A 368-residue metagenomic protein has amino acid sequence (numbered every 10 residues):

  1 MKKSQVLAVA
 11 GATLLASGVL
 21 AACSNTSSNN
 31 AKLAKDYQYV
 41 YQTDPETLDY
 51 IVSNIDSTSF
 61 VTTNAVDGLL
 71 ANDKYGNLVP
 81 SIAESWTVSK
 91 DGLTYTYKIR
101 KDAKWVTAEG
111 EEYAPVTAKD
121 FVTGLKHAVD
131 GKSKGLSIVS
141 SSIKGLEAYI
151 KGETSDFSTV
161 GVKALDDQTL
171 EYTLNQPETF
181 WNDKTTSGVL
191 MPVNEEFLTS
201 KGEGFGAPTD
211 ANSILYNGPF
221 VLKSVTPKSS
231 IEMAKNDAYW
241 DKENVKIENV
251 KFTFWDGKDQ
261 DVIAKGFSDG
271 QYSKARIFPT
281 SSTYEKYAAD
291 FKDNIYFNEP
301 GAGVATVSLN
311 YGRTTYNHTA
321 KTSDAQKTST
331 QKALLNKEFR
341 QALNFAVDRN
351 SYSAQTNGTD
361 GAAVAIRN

Functional and structural regions predicted by a protein language model:
M1-A8: Bacterial Sec-dependent N-terminal signal peptides
V19-A22: C-terminal motif of bacterial Sec signal peptides marking the signal peptidase cleavage site
S24-T26: Bacterial signal peptide processing site
V40-K90, L215: N-terminal lobe/hinge region of extracytoplasmic solute-binding protein
K74, K101-G110, P115-G131, V221-T356: Extracytoplasmic/periplasmic ligand-capture domains
D120, H127-F197: Surface-exposed binding/hinge segments that line and control ligand-binding clefts or catalytic entry sites
F157, Q168, L174-K251: Gly/Pro-rich hinge or "lid" segments in bacterial periplasmic/extracellular proteins
G361-N368: Structural transition elements
